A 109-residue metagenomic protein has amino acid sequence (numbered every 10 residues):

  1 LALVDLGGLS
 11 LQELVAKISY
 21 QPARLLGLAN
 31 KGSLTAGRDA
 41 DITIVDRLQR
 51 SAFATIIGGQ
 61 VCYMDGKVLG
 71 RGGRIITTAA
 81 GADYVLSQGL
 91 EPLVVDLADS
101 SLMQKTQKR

Functional and structural regions predicted by a protein language model:
L1-R109: Active-site microenvironment of metallo-dependent hydrolases
